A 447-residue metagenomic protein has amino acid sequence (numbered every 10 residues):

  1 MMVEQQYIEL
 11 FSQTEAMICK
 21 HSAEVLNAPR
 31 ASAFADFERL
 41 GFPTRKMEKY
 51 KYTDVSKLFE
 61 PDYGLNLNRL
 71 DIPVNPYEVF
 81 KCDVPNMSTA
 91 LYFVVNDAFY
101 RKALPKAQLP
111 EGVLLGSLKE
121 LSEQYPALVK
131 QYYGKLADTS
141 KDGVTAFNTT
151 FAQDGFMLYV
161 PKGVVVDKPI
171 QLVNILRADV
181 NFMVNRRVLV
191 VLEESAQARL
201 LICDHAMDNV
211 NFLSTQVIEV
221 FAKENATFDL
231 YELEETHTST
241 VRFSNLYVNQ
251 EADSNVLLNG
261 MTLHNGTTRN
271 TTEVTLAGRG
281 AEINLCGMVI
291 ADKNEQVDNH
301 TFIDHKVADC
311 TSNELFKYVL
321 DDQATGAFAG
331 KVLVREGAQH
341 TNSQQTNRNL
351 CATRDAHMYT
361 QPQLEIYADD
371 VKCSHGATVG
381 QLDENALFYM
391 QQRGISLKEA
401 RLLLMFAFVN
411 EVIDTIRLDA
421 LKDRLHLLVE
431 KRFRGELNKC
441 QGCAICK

Functional and structural regions predicted by a protein language model:
M1-V217, E224-T227: Short, low-to-moderate order helix/coil transition modules at the start of elongated helical scaffolds
E111, Q124-F388, Q392-I395, V409-K447: Conserved beta-strand/loop scaffold segments within soluble protein domains that form the structured core and edges
